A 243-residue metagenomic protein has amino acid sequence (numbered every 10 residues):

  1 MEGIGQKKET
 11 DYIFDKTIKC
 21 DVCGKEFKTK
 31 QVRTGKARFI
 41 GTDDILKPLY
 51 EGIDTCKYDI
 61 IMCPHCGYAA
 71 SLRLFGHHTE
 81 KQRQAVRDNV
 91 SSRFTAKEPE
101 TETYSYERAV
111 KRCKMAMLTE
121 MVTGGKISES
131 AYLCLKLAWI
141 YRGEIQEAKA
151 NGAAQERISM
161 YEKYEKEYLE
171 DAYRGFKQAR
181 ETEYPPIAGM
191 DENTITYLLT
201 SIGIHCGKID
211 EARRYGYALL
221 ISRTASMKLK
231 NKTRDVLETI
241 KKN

Functional and structural regions predicted by a protein language model:
M1-D88: N-terminal cysteine/histidine-rich coordination modules
M1-E9, S92-A96, E100-A109, R223-N231: Short, intrinsically disordered terminal segments enriched in charged and Pro/Gly residues
A85-M117, G124-R157, M190-H205: Amphipathic alpha-helical repeat scaffolds of TPR domains
A116, T123, A172, A179-T182 (+2 more regions): Alpha-helical solenoid scaffolds that mediate protein-protein interactions, centered on TPR/SEL1-like repeats but also
E129, Y164, Y168-D171, Y184-E192 (+1 more regions): Structural signature of alpha-solenoid helical repeat junctions
A188-S201, S226-N243: TPR/TPR-like alpha-solenoid helical repeat scaffolds
